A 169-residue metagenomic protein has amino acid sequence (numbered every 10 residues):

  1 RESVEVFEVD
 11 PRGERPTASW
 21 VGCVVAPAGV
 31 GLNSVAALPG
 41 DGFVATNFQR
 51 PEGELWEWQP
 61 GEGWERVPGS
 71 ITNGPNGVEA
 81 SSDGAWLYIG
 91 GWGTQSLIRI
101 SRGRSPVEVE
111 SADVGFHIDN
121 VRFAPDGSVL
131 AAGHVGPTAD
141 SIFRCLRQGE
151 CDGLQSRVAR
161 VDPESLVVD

Functional and structural regions predicted by a protein language model:
R1, A45-E52, A132-G153: Short, conserved, GDST-rich strand-edge loop motifs in beta-rich repeat architectures
R1, W20, V25-A45, Q49-E54 (+2 more regions): Beta-rich, blade/repeat-based domains predominating in secreted/periplasmic proteins but also intracellular
R1-P11: Acidic, Gly/Ser/Thr-rich repeat motifs that build Ca2+-stabilized beta-propeller blades
S3-E5, G53-W56, S96-I98, R157-A159: A short loop-to-beta-strand structural motif that recurs across blades of beta-propeller domains
V9-G13, W58-E62, S101-S105, D162-L166: Short loop/turn segments that connect beta-strands within beta-propeller blades
A18-V21, G63-R66, V107-S111, V167-V168: Predominantly a core beta-strand signature of beta-propeller blades across repeat-based propeller domains
E79-S82, W86-R99: Oxyanion-binding "anion nests"
S96-L146: A beta-strand-loop signature enriched in Asp, Gly, Thr, and Trp that corresponds to the sialidase/neuraminidase Asp-box
